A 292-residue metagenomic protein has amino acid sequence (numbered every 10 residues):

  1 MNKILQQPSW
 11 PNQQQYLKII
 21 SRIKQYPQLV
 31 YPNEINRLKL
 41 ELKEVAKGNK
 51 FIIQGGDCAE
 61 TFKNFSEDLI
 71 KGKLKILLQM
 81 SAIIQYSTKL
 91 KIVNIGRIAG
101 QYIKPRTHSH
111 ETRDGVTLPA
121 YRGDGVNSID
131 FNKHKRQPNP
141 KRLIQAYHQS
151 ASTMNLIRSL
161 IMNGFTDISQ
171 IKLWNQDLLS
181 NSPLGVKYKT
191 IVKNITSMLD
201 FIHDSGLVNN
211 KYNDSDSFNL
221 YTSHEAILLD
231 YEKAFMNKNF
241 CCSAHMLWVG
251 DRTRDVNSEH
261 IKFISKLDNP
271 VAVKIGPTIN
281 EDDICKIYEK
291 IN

Functional and structural regions predicted by a protein language model:
M1-F51: N-terminal basic/disordered segments at the start of proteins
K24-Q28, P32, E44-M80: N-terminal ordered "arm"
A59, F65-N292: Active-site-facing alpha/beta catalytic cores
